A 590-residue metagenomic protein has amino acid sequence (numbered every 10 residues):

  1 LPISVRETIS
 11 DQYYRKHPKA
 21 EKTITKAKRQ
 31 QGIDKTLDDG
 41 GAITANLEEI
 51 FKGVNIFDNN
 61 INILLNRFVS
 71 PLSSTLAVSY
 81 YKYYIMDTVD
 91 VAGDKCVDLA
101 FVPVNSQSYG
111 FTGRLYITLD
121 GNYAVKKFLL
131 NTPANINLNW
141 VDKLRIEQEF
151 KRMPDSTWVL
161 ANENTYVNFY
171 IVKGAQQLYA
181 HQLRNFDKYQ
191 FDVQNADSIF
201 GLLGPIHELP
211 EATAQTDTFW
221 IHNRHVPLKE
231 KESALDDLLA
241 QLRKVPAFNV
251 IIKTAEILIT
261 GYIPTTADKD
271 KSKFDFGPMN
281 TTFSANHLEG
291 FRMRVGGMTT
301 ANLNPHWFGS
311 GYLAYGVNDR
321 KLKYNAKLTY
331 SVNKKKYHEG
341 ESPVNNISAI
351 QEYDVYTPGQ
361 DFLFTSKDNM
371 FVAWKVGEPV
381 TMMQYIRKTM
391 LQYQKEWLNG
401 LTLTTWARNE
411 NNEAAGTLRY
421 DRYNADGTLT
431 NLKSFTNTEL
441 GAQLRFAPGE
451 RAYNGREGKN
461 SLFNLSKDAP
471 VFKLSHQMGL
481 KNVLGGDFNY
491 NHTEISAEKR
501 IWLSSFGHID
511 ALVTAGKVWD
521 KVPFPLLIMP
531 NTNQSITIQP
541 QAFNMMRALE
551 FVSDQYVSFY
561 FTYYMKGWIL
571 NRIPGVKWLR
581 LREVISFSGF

Functional and structural regions predicted by a protein language model:
L1-D98, V102-G110, V172-S284, P379-V380 (+5 more regions): Structured extracytoplasmic
F128-P133, F274-A285, V295-G296, A301 (+9 more regions): Transmembrane beta-strand segments that form the barrel wall of outer-membrane beta-barrel proteins
V141-D142, A175-Q176, K323-A326, G359-S366 (+5 more regions): Outer-membrane beta-barrel translocator domains and adjoining extracellular loop/strand segments of Gram-negative
F150, M293-T299, A326-V332, L391-K395 (+6 more regions): Residues on the lipid-exposed face of transmembrane beta-strands in outer-membrane beta-barrel proteins
L160, W307-G311, G340-A349, T402-T405 (+7 more regions): Transmembrane beta-strands of outer-membrane beta-barrel proteins
I251, P264-F274, L303-W307, N333-N346 (+5 more regions): Short loop/turn motifs that connect adjacent beta-strands in outer-membrane beta-barrel proteins
F283, N346-F364, F371-T381, K473-G575: C-terminal outer-membrane beta-barrel translocator/porin domains of Gram-negative envelope proteins and their
E289-M293, R320-Y324, P343, M383-T389 (+4 more regions): Residues that define the transmembrane beta-barrel architecture of outer-membrane proteins
